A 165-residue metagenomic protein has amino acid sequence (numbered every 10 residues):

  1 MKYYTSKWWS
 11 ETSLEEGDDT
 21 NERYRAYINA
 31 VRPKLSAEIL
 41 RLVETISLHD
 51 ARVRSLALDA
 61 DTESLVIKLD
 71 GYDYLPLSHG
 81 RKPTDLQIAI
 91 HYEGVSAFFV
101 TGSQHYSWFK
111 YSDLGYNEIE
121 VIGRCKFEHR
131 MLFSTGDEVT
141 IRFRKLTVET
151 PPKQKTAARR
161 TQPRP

Functional and structural regions predicted by a protein language model:
M1-P165: Surface-exposed, interaction-prone regions used to assemble/regulate multi-protein complexes
